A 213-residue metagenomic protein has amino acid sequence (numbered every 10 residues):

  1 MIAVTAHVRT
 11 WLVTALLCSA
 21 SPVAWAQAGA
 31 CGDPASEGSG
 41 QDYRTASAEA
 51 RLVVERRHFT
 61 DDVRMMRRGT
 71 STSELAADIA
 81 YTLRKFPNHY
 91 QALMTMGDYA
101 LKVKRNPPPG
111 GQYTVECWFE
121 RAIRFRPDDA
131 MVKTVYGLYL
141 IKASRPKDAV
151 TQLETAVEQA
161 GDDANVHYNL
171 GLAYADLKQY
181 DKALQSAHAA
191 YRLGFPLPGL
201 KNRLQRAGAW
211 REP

Functional and structural regions predicted by a protein language model:
W25-D78, K85: N-terminal leader/linker segments that initiate helical-solenoid repeat arrays
Y90-Q91, A130-M131, P146, A164-N165 (+1 more regions): Helix-start (N-cap) detector for alpha-helical repeat units in TPR-like alpha-solenoids, especially tetratricopeptide
T95-D98, V135, N169, R203: Canonical tetratricopeptide repeat
